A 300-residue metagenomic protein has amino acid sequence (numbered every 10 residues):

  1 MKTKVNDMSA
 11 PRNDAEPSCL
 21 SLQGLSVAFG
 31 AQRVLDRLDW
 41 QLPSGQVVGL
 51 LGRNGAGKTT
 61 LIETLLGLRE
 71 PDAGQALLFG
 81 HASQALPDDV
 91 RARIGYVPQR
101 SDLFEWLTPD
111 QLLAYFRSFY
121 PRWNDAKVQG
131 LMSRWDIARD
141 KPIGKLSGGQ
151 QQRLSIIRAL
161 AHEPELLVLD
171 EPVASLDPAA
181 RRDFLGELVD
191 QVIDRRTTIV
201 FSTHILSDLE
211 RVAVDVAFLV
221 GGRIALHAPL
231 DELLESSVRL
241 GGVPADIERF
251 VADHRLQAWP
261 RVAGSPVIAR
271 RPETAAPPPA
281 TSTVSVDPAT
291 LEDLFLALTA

Functional and structural regions predicted by a protein language model:
L51-R53: The feature captures the beta-strand-to-loop junction immediately N-terminal to the Walker
L66: Helix-to-loop junction immediately C-terminal to a conserved catalytic motif
G74-A85, V90: Conserved ABC transporter NBD signature motif
D88, P98-L154: ABC-family P-loop ATPase nucleotide-binding domains
A161-E165: A short, proline-enriched helix->beta-strand linker immediately N-terminal to the Walker B motif in ABC-type P-loop
L167-E171, L176: Catalytic Walker B motif of ABC-type/P-loop ATPase nucleotide-binding domains
R182-P272: ABC transporter nucleotide-binding domain
